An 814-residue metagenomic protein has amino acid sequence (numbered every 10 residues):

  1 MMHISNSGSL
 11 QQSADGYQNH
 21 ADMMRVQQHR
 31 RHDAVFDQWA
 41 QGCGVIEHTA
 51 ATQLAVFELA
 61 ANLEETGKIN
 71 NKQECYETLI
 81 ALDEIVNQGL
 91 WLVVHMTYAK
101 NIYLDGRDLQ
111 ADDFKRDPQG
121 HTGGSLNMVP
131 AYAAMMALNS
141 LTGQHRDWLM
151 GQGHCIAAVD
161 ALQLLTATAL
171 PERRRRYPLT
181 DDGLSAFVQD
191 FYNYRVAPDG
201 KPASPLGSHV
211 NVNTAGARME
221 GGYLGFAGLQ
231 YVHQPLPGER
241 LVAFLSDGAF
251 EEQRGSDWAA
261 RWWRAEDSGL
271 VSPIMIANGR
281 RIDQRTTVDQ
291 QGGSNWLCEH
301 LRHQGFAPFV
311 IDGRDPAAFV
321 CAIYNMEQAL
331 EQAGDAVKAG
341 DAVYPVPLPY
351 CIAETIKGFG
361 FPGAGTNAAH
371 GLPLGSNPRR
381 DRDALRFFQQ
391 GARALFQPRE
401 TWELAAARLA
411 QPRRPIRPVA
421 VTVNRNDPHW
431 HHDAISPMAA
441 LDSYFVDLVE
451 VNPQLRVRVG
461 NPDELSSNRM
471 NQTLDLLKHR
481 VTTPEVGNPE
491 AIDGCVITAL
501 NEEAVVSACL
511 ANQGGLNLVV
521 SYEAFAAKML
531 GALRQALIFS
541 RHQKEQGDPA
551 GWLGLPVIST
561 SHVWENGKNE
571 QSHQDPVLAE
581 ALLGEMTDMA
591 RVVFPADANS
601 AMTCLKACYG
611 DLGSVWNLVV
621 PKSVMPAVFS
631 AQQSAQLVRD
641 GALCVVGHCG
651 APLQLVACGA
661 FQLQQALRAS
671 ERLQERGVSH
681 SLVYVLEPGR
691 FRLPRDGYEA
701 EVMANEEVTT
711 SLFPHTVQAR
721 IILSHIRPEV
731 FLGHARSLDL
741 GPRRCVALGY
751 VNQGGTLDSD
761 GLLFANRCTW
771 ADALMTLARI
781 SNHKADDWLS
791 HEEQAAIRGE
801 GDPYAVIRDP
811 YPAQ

Functional and structural regions predicted by a protein language model:
M2-A169, P437-D442, V446, N461: N-terminal amphipathic, basic-rich helices that act as targeting or association modules
I80-E84, T97-I102, W148, E400-W552 (+6 more regions): Non-catalytic terminal/interface segments that mediate subunit docking, oligomerization, and allosteric communication
L82-D108, R116-E266, N471-T473, E503-N512 (+1 more regions): Cofactor-binding active-site loop characterized by glycine-rich and histidine/acidic residues
D113-V129, W148-C155, K201-E220, S246-A249 (+7 more regions): Active-site nucleophile and cofactor-binding loops and adjacent substrate-binding regions of central metabolic enzymes
A169-L184, W263-I274, H303, T483 (+3 more regions): A glycine-rich helix N-cap at a beta->alpha junction
R175-G207, L465-I492, V678-L693: Anionic-ligand anchoring segments at beta-strand to alpha-helix junctions in alpha/beta enzyme folds, i.e., glycine
F187-P205, G216-E220, H233-V242, F250 (+4 more regions): Thiamine diphosphate
D383-I435, L777-K784, E792-G799: N-terminal leader/propeptide and maturation segments of large enzyme subunits in energy/redox metabolism and hydrolases
